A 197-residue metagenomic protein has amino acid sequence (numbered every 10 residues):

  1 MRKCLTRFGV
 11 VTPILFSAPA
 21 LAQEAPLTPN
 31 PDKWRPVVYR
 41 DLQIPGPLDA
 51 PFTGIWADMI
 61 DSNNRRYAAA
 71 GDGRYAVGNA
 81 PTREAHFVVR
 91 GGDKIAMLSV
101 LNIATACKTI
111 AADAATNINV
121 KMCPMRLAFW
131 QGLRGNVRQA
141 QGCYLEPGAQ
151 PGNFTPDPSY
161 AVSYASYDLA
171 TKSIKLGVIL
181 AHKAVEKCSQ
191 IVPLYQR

Functional and structural regions predicted by a protein language model:
M1-G9: Bacterial N-terminal signal peptides that target proteins for export
V10-I14: Hydrophobic helical h-region of N-terminal Sec-dependent signal peptides in bacterial secretory/periplasmic proteins
S17-P19: N-terminal signal peptide c-region/cleavage motif recognized by signal peptidases
Q23-Y67, R138-R197: Acidic, small-residue rich beta-repeat scaffolds with periodic aromatic anchors
P47-L48, D58, R65, A69-G73 (+3 more regions): Acidic, glycine/proline-rich Ca2+-coordinating loop motifs
G71-F87, P158-Y164: Signature of short aromatic-glycine-proline-rich micro-motifs recurring in repeat-based ectodomains
H86-A114, A170-I179: Acidic/hydrophobic-patterned starts of short beta strands in beta-sheet-rich repeat architectures
N117-Q131: Beta-propeller blade signature
